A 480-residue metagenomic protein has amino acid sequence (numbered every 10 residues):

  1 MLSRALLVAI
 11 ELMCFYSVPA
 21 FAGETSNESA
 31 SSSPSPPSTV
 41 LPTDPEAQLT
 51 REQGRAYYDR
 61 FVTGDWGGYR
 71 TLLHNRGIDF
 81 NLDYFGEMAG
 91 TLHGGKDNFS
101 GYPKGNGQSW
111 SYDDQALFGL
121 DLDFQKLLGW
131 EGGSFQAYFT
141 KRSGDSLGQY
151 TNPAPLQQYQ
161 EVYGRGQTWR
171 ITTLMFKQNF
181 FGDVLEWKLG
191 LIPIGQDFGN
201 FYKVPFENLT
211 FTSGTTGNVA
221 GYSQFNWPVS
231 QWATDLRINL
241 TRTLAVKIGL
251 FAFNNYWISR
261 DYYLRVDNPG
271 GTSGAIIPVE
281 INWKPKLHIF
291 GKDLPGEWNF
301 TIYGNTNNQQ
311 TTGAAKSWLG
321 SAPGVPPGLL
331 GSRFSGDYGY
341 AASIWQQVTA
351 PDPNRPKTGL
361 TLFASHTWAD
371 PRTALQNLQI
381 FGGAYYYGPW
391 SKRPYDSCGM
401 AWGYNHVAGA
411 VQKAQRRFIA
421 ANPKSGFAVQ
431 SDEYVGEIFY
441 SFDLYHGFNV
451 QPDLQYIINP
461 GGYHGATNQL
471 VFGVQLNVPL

Functional and structural regions predicted by a protein language model:
V18-E87, T91, D97: N-terminal periplasmic/intermembrane-space "pro-region" immediately following the signal or transit peptide
T25, Y57, G64-F80, H93 (+7 more regions): Short loop/turn motifs that connect adjacent beta-strands in outer-membrane beta-barrel proteins
I78-Y84, E131-A137, L185-L189, T234 (+9 more regions): Transmembrane beta-strands of outer-membrane beta-barrel proteins
G86-G90, F139-D145, L191-Q196, L250-N254 (+7 more regions): Transmembrane beta-strands of outer-membrane beta-barrel pores
Y112-Y256, A374-L378, P389-R416: Outer membrane beta-barrel
G217-P351, K357-L362, H366-W368, Y386: Signature for the C-terminal beta-barrel architecture of outer-membrane proteins
R265-D267, E280-W283, T301-F334, T349-N354 (+3 more regions): Outer membrane beta-barrel transmembrane domains
N468-L480: Outer-membrane beta-barrel "beta-signal"
